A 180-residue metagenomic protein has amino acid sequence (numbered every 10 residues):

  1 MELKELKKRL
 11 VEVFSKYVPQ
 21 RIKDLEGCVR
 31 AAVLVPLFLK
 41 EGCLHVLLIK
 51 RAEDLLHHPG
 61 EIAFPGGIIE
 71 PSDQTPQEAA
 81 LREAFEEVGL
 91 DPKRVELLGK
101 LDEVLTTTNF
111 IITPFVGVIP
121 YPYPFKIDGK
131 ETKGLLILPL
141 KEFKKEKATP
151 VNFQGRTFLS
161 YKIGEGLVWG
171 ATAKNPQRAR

Functional and structural regions predicted by a protein language model:
M1-A63, I68-P122, T149, R156 (+1 more regions): N-terminal leader/linker segments that precede catalytic domains of diphosphate-processing enzymes
F125: Acidic/polar loop patches that form or flank catalytic/metal-binding clefts of enzymes that bind anionic ligands
D128-G164: NUDIX/MutT-family hydrolases
